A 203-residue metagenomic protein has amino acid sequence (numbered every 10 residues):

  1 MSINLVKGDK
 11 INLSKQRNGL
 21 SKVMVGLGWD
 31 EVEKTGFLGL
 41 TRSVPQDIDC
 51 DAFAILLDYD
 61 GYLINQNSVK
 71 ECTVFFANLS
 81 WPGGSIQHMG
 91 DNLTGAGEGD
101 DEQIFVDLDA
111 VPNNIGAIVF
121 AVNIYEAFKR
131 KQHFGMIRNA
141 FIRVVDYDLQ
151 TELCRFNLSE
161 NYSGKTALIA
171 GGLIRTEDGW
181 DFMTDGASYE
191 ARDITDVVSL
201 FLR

Functional and structural regions predicted by a protein language model:
M1-R203: Intrinsic-disorder/low-complexity signal
